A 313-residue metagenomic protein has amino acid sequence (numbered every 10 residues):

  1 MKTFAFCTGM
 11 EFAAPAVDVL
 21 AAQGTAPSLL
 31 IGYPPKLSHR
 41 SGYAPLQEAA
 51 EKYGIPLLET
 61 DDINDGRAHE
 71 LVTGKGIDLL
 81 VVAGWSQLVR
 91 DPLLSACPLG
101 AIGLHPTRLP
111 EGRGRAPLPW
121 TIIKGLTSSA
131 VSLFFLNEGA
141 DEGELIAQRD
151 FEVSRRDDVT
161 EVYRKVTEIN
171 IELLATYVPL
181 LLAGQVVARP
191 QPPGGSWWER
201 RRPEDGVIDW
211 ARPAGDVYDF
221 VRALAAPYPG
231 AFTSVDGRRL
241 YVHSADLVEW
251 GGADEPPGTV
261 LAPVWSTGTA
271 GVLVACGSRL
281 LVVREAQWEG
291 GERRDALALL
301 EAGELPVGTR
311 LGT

Functional and structural regions predicted by a protein language model:
M1-S41: N-terminal Rossmann-like dinucleotide-binding module
K2, L79, A83-W197: Donor/substrate-binding cores of folate-linked one-carbon enzymes
T8, L30, A50, L80 (+6 more regions): A residue-level signal for conserved active-site and pocket-lining positions in enzyme catalytic cores
L29-Y33, P56-K75, Q87-P106: Internal alpha/beta domain cores that form substrate/cofactor-binding pockets in large enzymes and binding proteins
K36-Y53: N-terminal beta-loop-helix "entrance" segment that forms/cooperates in small-molecule cofactor or anionic ligand
E48-L57, L79-V82: Short, structured active-site "lid" loops
E199-R212: Acyl-group handling in specialized metabolite and lipid biosynthesis
A211-T313: An anion-binding loop in the catalytic cleft
